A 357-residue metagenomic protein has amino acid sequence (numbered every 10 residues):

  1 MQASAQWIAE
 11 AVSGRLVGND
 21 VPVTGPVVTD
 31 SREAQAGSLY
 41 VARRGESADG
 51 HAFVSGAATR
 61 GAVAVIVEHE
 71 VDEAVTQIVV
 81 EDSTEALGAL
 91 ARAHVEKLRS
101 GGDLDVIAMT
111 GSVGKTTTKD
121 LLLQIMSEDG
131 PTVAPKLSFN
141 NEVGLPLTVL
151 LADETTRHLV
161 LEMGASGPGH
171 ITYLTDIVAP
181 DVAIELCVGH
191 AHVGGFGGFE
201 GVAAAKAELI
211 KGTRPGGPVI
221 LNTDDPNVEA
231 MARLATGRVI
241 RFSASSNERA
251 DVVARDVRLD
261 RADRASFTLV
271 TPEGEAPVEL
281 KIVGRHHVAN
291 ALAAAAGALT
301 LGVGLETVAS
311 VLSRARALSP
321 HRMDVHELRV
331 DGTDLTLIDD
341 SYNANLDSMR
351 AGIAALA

Functional and structural regions predicted by a protein language model:
A3-T110, T117-E128, V143, L150 (+1 more regions): Short, basic phosphate-binding NTP loop
A9, E68-A74, G102, I184-L335: Acidic, Mg2+-coordinating active-site environments of NTP-dependent enzymes
L16, Q77-V79, V106, P131-A134 (+3 more regions): Conserved beta-strand scaffold positions in the cores of enzyme catalytic domains, especially in NTP/NDP-utilizing
S47, H51-F53, V193-E200, M349: Glycine/threonine-rich flexible loop motifs
V54, A58-T59, T175-D176, A357: Non-catalytic positions within long, well-ordered alpha-helices that form the structural scaffold/packing of enzyme
A86-T223, N227-A235: Phosphate-binding loop of NTP-binding sites
V202, I338, N343-A357: AMP-binding/adenylate-forming catalytic core of the ANL superfamily
